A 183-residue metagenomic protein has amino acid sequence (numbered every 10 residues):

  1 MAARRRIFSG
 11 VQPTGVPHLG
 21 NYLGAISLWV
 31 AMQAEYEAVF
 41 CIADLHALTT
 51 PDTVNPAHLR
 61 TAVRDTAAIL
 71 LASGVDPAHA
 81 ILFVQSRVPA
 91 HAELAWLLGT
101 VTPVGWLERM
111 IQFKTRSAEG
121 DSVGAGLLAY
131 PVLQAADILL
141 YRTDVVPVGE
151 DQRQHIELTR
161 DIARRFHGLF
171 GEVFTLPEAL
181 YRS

Functional and structural regions predicted by a protein language model:
A2-F8, P13-A136, D161: N-terminal Rossmann-like or analogous alpha/beta NTP/dinucleotide-binding catalytic cores that position adenine
K114-S183: Active-site cores that bind ATP or allylic diphosphates and position pyrophosphate for catalysis
